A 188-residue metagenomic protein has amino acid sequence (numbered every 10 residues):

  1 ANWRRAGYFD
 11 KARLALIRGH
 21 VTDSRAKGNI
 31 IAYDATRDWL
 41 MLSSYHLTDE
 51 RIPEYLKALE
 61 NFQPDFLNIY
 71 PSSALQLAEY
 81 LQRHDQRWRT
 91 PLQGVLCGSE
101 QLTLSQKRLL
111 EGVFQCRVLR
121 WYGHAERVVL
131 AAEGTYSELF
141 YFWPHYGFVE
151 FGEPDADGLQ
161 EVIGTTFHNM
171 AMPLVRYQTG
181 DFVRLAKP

Functional and structural regions predicted by a protein language model:
A1-A12, I52-F62: Conserved ATP-dependent adenylate/AMP-binding module captured primarily in the ANL superfamily
R4-D34, L42-Y45, S99: Conserved AMP-binding loop of ANL adenylate-forming enzymes
D34-P188: Active-site glycine/GP-rich loop and adjacent strand/helix microenvironment that borders small-molecule binding pockets
